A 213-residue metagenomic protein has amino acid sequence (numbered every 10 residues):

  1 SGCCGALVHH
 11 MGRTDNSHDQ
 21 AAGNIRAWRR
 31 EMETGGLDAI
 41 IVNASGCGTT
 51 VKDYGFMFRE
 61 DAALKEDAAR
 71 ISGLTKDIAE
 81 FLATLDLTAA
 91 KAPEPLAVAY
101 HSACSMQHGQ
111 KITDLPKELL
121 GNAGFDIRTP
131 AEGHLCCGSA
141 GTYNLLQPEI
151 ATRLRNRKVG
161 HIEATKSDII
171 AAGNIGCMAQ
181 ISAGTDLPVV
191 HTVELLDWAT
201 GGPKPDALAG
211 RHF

Functional and structural regions predicted by a protein language model:
S1-F213: Iron-sulfur cluster-binding electron-transfer modules in prokaryotic oxidoreductases
